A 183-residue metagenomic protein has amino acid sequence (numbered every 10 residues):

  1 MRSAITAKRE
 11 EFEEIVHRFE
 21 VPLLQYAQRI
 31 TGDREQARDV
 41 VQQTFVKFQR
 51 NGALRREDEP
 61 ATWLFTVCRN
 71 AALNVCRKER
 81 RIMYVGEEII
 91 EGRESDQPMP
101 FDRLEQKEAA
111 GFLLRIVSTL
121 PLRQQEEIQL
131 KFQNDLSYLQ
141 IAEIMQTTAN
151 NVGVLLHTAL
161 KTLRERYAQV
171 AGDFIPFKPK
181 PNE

Functional and structural regions predicted by a protein language model:
R2-Q25, E35-R38, Q49: A short, charge-rich alpha-helical start-of-domain segment used by transcription regulators
A4, R115-S118, L122-E126, N134-N151: Helix-turn-helix DNA-binding module
I5-T6, Q42-P60, K78-R80: Sigma70-family region 2
E10, E91-S118: Acidic, proline/glycine-rich intrinsically disordered inter-domain spacer in sigma factors
L23, A27, A37-F48, V67 (+3 more regions): Short, small-hydrophobic-rich alpha-helical interface motif
T66-E87, Q106, V170: Arg/Lys-rich amphipathic alpha helix in sigma70-family domain 2
R77, L120, L160-K178: Short, Lys/Arg-enriched C-terminal cap helix and immediately downstream tail that follows
L139, M145-V170: DNA-recognition helix of helix-turn-helix
